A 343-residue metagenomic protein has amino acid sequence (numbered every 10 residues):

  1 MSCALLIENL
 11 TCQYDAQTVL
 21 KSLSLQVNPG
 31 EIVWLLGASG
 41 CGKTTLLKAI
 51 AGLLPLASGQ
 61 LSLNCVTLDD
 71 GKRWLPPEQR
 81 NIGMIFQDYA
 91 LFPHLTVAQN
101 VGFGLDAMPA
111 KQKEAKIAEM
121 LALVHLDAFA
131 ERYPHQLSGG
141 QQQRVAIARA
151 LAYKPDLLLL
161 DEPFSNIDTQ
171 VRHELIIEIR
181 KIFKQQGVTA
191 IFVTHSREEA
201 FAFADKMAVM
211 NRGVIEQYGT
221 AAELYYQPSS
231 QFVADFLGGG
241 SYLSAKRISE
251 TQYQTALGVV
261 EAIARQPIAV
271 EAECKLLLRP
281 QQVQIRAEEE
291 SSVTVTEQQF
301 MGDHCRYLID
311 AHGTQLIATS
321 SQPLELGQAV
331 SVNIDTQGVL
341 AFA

Functional and structural regions predicted by a protein language model:
V33-W34, M84: Short beta-strand immediately N-terminal to the Walker A/P-loop
L36-A38: The feature captures the beta-strand-to-loop junction immediately N-terminal to the Walker
A51: Helix-to-loop junction immediately C-terminal to a conserved catalytic motif
G59-D70: Conserved ABC transporter NBD signature motif
N81-G83, Q87, L91-S230: ABC ATPase nucleotide-binding domains
G240, E250-A343: Non-catalytic connector elements of ABC transporters
